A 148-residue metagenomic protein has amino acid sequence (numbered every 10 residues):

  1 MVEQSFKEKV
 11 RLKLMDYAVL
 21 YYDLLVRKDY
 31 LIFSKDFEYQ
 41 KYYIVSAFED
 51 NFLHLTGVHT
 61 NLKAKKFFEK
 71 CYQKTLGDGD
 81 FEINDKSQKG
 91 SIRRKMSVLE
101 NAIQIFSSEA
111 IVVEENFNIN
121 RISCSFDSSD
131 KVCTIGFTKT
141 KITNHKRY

Functional and structural regions predicted by a protein language model:
M1-I122: An acidic, glycine-rich, mixed-charge low-complexity segment common to nucleic-acid enzymes
Q104-Y148: Secondary-structure-rich domain cores
